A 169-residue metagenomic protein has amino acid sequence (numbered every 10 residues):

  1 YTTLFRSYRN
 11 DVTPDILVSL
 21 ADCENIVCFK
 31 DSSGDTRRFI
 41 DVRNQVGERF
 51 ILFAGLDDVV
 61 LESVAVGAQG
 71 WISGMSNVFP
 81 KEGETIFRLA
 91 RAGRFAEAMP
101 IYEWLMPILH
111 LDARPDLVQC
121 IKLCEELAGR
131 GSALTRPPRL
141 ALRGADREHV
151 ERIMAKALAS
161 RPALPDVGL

Functional and structural regions predicted by a protein language model:
Y1-L4: Short, small-residue-biased leader/transition segments that mark boundaries at the very start of proteins
R9-A113: Catalytic alpha/beta core domains of metabolic enzymes, predominantly
A68, M75, F79-L169: C-terminal alpha-helical cap/extension of soluble enzyme domains
